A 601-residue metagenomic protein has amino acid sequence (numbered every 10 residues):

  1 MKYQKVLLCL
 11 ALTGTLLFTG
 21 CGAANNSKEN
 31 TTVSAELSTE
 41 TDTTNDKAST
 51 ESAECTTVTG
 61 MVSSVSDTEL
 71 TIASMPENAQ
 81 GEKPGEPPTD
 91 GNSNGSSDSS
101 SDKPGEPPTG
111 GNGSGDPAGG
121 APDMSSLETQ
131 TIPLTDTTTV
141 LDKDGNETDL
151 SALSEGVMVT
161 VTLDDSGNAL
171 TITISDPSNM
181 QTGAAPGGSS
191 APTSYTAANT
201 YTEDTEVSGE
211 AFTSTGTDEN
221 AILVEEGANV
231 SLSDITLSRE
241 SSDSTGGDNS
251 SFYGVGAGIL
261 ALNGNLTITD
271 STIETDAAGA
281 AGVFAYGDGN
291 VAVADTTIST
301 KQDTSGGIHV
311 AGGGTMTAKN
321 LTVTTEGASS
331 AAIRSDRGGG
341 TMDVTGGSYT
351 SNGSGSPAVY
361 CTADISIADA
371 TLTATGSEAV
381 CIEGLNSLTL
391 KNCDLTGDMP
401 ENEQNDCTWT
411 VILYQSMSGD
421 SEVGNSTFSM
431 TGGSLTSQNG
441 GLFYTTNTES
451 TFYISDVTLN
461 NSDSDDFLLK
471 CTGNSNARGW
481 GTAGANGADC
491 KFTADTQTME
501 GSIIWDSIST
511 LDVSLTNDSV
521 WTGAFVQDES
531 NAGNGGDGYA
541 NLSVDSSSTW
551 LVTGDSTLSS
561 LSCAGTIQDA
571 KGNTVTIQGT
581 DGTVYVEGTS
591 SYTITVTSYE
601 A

Functional and structural regions predicted by a protein language model:
M1-C9: Bacterial Sec-dependent N-terminal signal peptides
L17-G20: C-terminal motif of bacterial Sec signal peptides marking the signal peptidase cleavage site
A23-T137, L141-E147, L170, I174-P192 (+3 more regions): Disordered, low-complexity segments in secreted/periplasmic proteins that are enriched in proline
K83-P87, P117, A185-A191, T236-L262 (+12 more regions): Acidic/polar low-complexity surface segments
G145-T160: Short nucleic-acid-contacting surface segments enriched for D/E, G, S/T with interspersed K/R
A185-P186, Q415-G440, Y444-D555, C563-A601: Extracellular/surface-exposed low-complexity segments
G187-S190, E203-T217, S233-Y253, G264-A278 (+13 more regions): Beta-strand-rich solenoid/repeat architectures in extracellular/passenger domains of polysaccharide-targeting enzymes
A211-L266, T272, F284, S556-E600: Extracellular beta-helix/beta-solenoid repeat scaffolds
